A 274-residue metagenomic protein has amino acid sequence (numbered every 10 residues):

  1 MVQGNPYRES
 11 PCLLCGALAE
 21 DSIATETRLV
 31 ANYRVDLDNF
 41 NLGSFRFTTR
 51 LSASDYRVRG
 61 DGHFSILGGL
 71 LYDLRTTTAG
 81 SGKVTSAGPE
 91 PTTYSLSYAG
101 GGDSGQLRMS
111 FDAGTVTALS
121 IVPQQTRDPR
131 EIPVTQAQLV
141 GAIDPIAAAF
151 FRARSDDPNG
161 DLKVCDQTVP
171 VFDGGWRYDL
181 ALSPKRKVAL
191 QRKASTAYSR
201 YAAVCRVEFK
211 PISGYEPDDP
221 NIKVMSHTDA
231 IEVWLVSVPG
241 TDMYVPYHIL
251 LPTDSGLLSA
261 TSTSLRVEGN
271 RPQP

Functional and structural regions predicted by a protein language model:
M1-E20: Sec-dependent N-terminal signal peptides of Gram-negative exported proteins
Q3, I66, D144-P145: Poly-acidic low-complexity segments
E20-A113, D157-P274: Acidic, serine/threonine-rich low-complexity disordered tracts
V116-D179: A charged, solvent-exposed segment within the mature domains of Sec-exported extracytoplasmic proteins
